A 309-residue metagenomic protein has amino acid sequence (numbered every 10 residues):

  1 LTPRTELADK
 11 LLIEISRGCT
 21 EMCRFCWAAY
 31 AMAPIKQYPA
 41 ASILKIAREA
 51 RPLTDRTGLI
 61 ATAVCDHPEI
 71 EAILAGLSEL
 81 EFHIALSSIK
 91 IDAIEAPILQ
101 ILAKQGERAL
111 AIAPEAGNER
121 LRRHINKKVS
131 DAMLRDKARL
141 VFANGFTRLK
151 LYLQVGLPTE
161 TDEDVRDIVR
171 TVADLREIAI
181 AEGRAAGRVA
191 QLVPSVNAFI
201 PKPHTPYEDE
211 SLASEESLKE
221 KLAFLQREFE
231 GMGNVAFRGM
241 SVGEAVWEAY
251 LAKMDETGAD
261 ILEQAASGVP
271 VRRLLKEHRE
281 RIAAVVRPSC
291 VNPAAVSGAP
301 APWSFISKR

Functional and structural regions predicted by a protein language model:
T2-R24, A198-I200: N-terminal pre-triad scaffold of radical SAM enzymes
R4-A8, A33-K36, E107-A109: Anion-binding and metal-coordination hotspots
T20-W27, R51-R56, F82, A116-E119 (+5 more regions): Short acidic (Asp/Glu) and glycine-rich catalytic loops that position anionic groups and cofactors
E21, P68-I70, P97-I98, R120-I125 (+5 more regions): Flexible glycine/acidic-rich beta-alpha junction loops that bind and position SAM and/or redox cofactors in anaerobic
F25-S42: Iron-sulfur (Fe-S) cluster-binding segments and ferredoxin-like electron-carrier domains, especially [2Fe-2S]
K45-V193, P201: Conserved SAM/AdoMet-binding glycine-rich loop
G106-A109, L212-L225, T257-S267: Acidic, Ser/Thr-rich peripheral helices and adjacent loops at domain boundaries
L222, G231-R309: Radical SAM enzyme core and accessory elements
